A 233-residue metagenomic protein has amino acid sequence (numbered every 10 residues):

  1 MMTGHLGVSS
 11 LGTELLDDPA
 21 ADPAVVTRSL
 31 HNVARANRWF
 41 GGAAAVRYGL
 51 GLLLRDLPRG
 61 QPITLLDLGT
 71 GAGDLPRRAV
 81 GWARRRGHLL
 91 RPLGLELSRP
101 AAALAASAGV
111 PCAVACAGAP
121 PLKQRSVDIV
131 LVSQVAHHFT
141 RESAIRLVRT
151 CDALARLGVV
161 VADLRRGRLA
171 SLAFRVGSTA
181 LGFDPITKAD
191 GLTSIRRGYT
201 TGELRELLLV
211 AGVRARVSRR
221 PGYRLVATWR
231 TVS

Functional and structural regions predicted by a protein language model:
M1-P19: N-terminal auxiliary segments of SAM/dcSAM-dependent transferases
P23-G49, L53-L54: Class I SAM-dependent methyltransferase Rossmann-like catalytic core, especially the SAM/SAH-binding loop
L66-L68, A72-A119: Class I SAM-dependent methyltransferase SAM/SAH-binding core
L131: A conserved beta-strand element that flanks and buttresses the S-adenosyl-L-methionine
F139-C151: A short, conserved alpha-helix within the catalytic core of class I
A155-L164: Conserved beta-strand signature within the Rossmann-like core of class I S-adenosyl-L-methionine
L164-L208, V217: C-terminal alpha-helical "lid/dimerization" subdomain adjacent to the S-adenosyl-L-methionine
A215-S233: Core SAM-dependent methyltransferase catalytic element
